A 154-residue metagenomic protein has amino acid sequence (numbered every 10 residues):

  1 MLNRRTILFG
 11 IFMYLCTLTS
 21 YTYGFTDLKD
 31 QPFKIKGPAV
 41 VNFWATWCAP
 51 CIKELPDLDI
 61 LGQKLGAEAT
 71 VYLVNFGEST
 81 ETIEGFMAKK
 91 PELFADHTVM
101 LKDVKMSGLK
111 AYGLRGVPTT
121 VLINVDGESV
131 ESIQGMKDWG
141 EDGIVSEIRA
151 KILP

Functional and structural regions predicted by a protein language model:
M1-F9: Bacterial N-terminal signal peptides that target proteins for export
G10-L18: Bacterial N-terminal signal peptides
Y23-A39: A short beta-strand-turn-helix
G37-A39, F43-W47, G116: Short pre-active-site segment immediately N-terminal to redox-active cysteine/selenocysteine motifs in thiol-based
F43-I60: Conserved redox-active cysteine motifs that mediate thiol-disulfide chemistry, especially di-cysteine Cys-X(1-2)-Cys
L55-P91, V104-K110: Structural microenvironment flanking redox-active thiols in thiol-disulfide oxidoreductases
K89-I123: Short, internal strand/loop/helix patches that form the active-site neighborhood or redox-interaction surface
L122-P154: Thiol-/selenol-based redox modules, centered on thioredoxin-like and closely related oxidoreductase domains
